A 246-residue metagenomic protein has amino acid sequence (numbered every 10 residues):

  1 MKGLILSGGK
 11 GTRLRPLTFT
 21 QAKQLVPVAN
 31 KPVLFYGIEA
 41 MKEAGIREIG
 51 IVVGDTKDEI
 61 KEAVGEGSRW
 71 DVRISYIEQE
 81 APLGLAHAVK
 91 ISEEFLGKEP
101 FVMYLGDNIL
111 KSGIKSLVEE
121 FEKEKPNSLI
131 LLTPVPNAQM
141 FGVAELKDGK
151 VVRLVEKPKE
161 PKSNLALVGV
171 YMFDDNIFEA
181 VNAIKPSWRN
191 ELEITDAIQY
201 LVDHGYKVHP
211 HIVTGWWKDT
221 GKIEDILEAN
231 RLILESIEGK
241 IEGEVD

Functional and structural regions predicted by a protein language model:
K2-I5, R13-P16, P27, K31-L105 (+2 more regions): Conserved N-terminal catalytic core of the sugar/cofactor nucleotidyltransferase
G9, D107, P134, K222: Active-site glycine-centered loops adjacent to acidic/histidine catalytic or metal-binding residues that shape
F19-Q24: Short alpha-helical oligomerization interface
L25, A144-L146, P210: A structural signal for short hydrophobic beta-strand segments in well-ordered beta-sheet cores
P27, Y171-M172, T220: Short aromatic/basic micro-patch
I77-Q79, L131, H211-V213: Conserved beta-strand termini and adjacent loop/short-helix elements that scaffold enzyme active sites in alpha/beta
L110-I184: Conserved core of the sugar-phosphate nucleotidyltransferase
K123, K150, D175-D246: Left-handed beta-helix
